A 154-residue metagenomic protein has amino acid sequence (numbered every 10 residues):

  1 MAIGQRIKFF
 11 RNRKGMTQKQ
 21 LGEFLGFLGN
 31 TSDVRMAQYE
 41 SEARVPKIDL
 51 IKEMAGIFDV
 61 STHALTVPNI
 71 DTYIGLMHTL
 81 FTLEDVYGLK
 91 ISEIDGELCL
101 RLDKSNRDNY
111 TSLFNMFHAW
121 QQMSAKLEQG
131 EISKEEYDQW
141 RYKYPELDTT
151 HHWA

Functional and structural regions predicted by a protein language model:
M1-K14, T149: A short, Lys/Arg-rich alpha-helix, primarily the initiator
I7, Q18-G22, D33-Y39, M54 (+1 more regions): Conserved hydrophobic/aromatic packing and binding residues within compact polymer-binding modules
N12, E23, F27, G56: Alpha-helical residues within the helix-turn-helix
G26-P46, V67-I70: Recognition helix of helix-turn-helix/homeodomain-like DNA-binding domains that insert into the DNA major groove
D49, E53-E131: Charged, helix-prone or intrinsically disordered regulatory segments positioned adjacent to compact structured domains
K134-Y142: Short, charged, amphipathic alpha-helical segments
P145-A154: Short, charge-rich amphipathic alpha-helical segments embedded in non-transmembrane helical bundles/solenoids
